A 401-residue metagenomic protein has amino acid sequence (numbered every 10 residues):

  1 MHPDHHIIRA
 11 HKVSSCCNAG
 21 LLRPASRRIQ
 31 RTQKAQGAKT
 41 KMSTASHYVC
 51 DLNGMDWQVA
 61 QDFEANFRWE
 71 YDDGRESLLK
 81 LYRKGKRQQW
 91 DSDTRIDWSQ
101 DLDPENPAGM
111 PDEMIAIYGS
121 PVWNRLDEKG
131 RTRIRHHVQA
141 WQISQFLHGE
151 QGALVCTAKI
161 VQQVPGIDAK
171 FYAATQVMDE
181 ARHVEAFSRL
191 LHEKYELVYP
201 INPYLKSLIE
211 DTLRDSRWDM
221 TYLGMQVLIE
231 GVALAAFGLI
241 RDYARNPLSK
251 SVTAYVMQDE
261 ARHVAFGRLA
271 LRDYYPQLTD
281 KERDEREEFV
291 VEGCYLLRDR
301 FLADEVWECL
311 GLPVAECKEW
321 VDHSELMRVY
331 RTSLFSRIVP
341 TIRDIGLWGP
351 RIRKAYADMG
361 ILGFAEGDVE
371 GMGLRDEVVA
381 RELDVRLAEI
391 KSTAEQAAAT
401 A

Functional and structural regions predicted by a protein language model:
P3-H5: Alpha-helix boundary/capping motif
C16-C17, L21, R27-I29, G37-A158 (+6 more regions): Terminal targeting/low-complexity segments that flank the catalytic cores of oxidoreductases
S144-L147, Q151, A174-V177, A181 (+3 more regions): Short amphipathic alpha-helical segments with heptad-repeat character
G149-C156, H183, I229-A236, H263: Amphipathic, well-ordered alpha-helical segments in soluble domains
C156-I160, A174-T175, L234-I240, V252-Y255 (+1 more regions): A structural feature that tracks compact, well-ordered secondary-structure segments with a strong bias toward
G166-E196: Carboxylate/His-rich catalytic cores and anion/metal-binding grooves
R189-A261, E285-L296: Active-site-proximal alpha-helical scaffolds that flank and shape metal-associated catalytic sites
V252, V264-Y274, V291: Helix-loop elements that line ligand-binding/catalytic pockets
